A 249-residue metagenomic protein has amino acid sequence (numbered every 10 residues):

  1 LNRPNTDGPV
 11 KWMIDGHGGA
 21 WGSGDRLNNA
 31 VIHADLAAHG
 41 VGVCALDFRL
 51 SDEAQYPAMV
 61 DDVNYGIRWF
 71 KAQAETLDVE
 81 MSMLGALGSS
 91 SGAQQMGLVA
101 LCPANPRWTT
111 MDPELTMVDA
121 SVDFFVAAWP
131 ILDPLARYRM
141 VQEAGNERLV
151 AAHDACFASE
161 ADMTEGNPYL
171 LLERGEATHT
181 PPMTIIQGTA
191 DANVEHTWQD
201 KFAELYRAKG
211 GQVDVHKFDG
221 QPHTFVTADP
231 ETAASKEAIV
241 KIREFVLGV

Functional and structural regions predicted by a protein language model:
L1-V249: Alpha/beta-hydrolase superfamily serine-hydrolase fold, recognizing
